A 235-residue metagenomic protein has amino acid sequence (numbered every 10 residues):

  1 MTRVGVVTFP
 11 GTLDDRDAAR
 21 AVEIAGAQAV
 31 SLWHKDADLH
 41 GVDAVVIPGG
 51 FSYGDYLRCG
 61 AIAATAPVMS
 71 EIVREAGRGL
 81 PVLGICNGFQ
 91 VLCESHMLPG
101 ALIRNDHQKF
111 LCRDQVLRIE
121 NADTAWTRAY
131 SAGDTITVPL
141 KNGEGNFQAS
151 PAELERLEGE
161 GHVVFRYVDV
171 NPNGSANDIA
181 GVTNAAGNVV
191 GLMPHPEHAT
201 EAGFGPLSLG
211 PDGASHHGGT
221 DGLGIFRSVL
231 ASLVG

Functional and structural regions predicted by a protein language model:
M1-I85, C93-P99, I103-L111, R118 (+2 more regions): N-terminal beta1-alpha1 cap of cysteine-dependent amidohydrolase-like domains
T2, G133-T135, N184-V189: Beta-strand-turn-beta hairpins that frame and shape the catalytic cleft of phosphate-ester-processing enzymes
T12-D14, S52-G54, T124-W126, E144-Q148 (+2 more regions): Short, acidic Gly/Pro/Ser/Thr-rich loop/turn segments
G88: Conserved Rossmann-fold NAD(P)-dependent oxidoreductase catalytic core, especially the SDR/UDP-sugar
M97-A180: Pocket-forming structural segment of enzyme catalytic cores
N142, I179-D212: A glycine-centered loop/beta-turn motif at secondary-structure junctions
